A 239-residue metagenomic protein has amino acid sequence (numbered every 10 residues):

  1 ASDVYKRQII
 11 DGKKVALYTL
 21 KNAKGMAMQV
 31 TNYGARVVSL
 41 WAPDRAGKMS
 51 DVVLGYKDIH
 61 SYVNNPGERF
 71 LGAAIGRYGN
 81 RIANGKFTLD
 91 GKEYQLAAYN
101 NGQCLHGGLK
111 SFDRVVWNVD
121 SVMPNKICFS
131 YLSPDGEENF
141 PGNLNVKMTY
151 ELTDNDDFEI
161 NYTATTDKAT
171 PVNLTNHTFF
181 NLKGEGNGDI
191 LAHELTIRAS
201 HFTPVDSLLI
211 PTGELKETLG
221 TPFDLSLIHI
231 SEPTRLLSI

Functional and structural regions predicted by a protein language model:
A1-Y5, I228-I239: Single conserved hydrophobic/aromatic residue that forms the stacking wall/gate of nucleotide- or nucleobase-binding
K6-A23, K86, E93-N155: Extended, loop-rich substrate-binding clefts of extracytoplasmic carbohydrate-active enzymes
R7-Y56, A83-Y94: Beta-strand-rich N-terminal accessory domains
Y18-L20, M28-V30, Y150, F158-T166: Short, well-ordered beta-strand segments enriched in hydrophobic/aromatic residues
K24, G34, S133-D135, L152-D154 (+4 more regions): Beta-strand elements of well-folded, non-transmembrane domains
W41-P43, N161-I190: Acidic (Asp/Glu-rich), glycine- and aromatic
S50-F112, L209-E217, P222-D224, R235: Active-site loop/turn microenvironments that scaffold catalytic and metal-binding pockets
G186-S231, R235: Active-site/ligand-binding surface loops and adjacent short beta/alpha elements that line catalytic pockets across
